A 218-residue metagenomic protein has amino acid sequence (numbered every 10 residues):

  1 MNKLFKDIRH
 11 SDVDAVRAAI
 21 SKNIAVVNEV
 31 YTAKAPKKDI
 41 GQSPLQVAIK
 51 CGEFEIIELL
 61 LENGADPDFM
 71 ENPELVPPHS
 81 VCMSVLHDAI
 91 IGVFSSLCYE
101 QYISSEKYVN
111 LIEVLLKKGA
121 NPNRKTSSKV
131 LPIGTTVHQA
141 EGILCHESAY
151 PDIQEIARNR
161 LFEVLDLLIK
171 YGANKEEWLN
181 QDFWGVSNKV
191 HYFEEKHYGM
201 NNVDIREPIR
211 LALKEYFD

Functional and structural regions predicted by a protein language model:
M1-K6, E29-V47, M70-Y99, R124-D152 (+1 more regions): Ankyrin-repeat boundary/"N-cap" motif
N2-A18: Alpha-helical segment of the N-proximal tetratricopeptide repeat
A15, E55-I56, K107-L111, E163-V164 (+2 more regions): Conserved ankyrin/ankyrin-like repeat signature
A18-V27, Y31, E58-P67, L111-P122 (+2 more regions): Ankyrin repeat domain, specifically the short helix-to-loop turn at the C-terminus of the second helix of each repeat
Y102-L111, D152-E163, L167: Surface-exposed loop/turn motifs in large extracellular/passenger domains
D166-K214: Leucine-rich solenoid repeat scaffolds
